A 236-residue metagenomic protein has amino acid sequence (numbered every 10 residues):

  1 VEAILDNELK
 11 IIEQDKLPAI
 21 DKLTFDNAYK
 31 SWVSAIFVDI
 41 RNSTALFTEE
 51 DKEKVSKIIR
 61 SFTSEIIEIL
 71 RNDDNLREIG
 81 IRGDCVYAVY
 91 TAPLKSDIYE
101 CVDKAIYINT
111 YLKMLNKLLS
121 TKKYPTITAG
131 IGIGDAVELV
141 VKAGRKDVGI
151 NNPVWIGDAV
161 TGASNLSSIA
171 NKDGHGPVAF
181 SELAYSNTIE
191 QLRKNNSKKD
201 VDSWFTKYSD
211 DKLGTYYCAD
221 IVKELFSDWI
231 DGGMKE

Functional and structural regions predicted by a protein language model:
V1-D21, N171-E236: Intrinsically disordered, glycine/charged-rich C-terminal tails and inter-domain linkers that flank nucleotidyl cyclase
I20-L23, L119, S164: A generic local structural motif
D21-E100: Catalytic NTP-binding/metal-coordinating core of nucleotidyl cyclase/transferase enzymes
D73-D97, K117-I156: Catalytic core of nucleotidyl cyclases, primarily class III adenylyl/guanylyl cyclases
I108: Serine endopeptidase catalytic core focused on the charge-relay Asp
P125-Q191, N195: Active-site/pore-lining binding-face segments in mid-to-C-terminal subdomains
